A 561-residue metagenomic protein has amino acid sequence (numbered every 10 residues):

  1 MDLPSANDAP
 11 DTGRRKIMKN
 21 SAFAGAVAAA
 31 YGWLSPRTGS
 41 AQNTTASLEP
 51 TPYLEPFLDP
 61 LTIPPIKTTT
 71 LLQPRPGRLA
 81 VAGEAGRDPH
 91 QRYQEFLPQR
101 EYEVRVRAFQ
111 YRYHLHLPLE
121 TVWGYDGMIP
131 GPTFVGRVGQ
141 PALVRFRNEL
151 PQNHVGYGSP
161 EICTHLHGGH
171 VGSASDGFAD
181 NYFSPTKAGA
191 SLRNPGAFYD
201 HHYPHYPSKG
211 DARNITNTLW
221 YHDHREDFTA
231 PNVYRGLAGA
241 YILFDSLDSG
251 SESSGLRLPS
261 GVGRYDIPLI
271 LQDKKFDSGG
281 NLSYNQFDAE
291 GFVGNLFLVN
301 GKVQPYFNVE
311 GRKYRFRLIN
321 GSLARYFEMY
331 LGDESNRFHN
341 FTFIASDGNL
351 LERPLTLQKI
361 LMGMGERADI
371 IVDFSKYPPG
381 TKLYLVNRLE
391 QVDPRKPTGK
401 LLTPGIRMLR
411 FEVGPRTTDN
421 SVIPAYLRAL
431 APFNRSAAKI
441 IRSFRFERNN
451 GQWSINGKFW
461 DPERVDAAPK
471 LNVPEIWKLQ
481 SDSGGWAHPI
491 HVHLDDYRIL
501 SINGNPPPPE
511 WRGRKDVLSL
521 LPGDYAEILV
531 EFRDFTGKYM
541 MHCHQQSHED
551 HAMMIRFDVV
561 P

Functional and structural regions predicted by a protein language model:
M1-K16, Y31, T38-S40: N-terminal secretory signal peptides
K19, A24-P185, F198, Q286-F316 (+4 more regions): N-terminal, post-signal-peptide metal-ligating segments of extracellular/periplasmic oxidoreductases, dominated by
V104, V144, D223, L269 (+5 more regions): Divalent metal-coordination and catalytic microenvironments
F146-L150, N320-S322, L479-S483: Asparagine-centered strand-capping/turn motif at beta-strand->loop junctions
L150-S173, D180-S249, Q358-L409, G484 (+1 more regions): Extracellular/periplasmic metallocenter environments
V171-L192, L271, K275-Y426, P507: Histidine- and aromatic-rich segments of cupredoxin/plastocyanin-like copper-binding domains
D333-G348, S483-R512, Q546-E549, D558-P561: Active/binding-pocket-proximal capping segment
R442-I499, D516-T536, M541-H542: C-terminal substrate/ligand-recognition segments
